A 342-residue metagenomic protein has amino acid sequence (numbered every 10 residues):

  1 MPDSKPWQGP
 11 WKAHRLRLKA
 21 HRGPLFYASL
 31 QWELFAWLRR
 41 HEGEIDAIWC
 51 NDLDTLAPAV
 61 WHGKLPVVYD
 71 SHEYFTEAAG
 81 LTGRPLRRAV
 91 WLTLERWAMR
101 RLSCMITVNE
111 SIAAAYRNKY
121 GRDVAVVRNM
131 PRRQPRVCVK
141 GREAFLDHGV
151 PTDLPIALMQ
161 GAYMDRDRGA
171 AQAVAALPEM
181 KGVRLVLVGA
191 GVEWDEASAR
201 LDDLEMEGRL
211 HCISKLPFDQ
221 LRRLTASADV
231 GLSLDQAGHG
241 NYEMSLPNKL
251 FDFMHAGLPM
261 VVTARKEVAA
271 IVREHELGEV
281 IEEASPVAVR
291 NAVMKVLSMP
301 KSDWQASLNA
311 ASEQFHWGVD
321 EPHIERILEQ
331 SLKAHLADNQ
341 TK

Functional and structural regions predicted by a protein language model:
M1-F26, S111-R117, V126, G191-V192 (+1 more regions): N-terminal strand-loop element at the rim of the active site of nucleotide-sugar-dependent glycosyltransferases
W32-E42, A57, W61, Y69 (+2 more regions): Membrane-proximal helix-turn-helix segments that form the acceptor-binding/catalytic region of lipid-linked
T76, R88, L92-R142, L146-D147 (+2 more regions): Donor nucleotide-sugar binding/catalytic pocket of nucleotide-sugar-dependent glycosyltransferases
S103, R209, T225-E243, L258: Acidic donor-binding loop of glycosyltransferase active sites
V150-R168, A173-L177: Conserved donor-binding/catalytic core segment of Leloir-type glycosyltransferases
E196-L224, V230: Nucleotide-activated donor-binding/catalytic signature segment of Leloir-type glycosyltransferases, i.e., the conserved
E274-H275, E279-P286, M294-K301: Conserved acidic donor-binding segment of nucleotide-sugar-dependent glycosyltransferases
A284, S298-Q330: A charged, aromatic-enriched C-terminal amphipathic alpha-helix characteristic of glycosyltransferases across folds
